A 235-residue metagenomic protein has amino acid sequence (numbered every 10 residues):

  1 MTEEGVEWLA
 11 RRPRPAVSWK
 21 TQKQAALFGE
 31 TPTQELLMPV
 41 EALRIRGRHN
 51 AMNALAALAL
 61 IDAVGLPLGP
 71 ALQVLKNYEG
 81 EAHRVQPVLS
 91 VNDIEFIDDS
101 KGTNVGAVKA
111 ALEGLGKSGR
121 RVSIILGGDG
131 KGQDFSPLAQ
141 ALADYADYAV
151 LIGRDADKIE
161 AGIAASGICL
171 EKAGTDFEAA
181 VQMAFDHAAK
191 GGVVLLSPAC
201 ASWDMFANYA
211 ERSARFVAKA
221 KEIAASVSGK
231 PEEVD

Functional and structural regions predicted by a protein language model:
M1-V40, E81-R84, V88, L115: Extended acidic/charged loop-beta regions that coordinate divalent cations and stabilize anionic phosphate/carboxylate
T2, D186, D204, V217-D235: Phosphate-binding loop of NTP-binding sites
P13, T103, G128-K131, D155 (+1 more regions): Short glycine-rich anion-binding loops that position phosphate/pyrophosphate groups of nucleotides and phosphorylated
M38-Y145: Nucleotide phosphate-binding/pyrophosphate-handling subdomain across enzymes that bind or process nucleotide phosphates
A59, F206-Y209: Short, solvent-exposed loop/turn segments at secondary-structure boundaries
R121-S123, L195-A199: Short beta-strands and strand-loop turn motifs
S136-G192, P231-D235: C-terminal helical cap/extension that packs against the catalytic core of soluble nucleotide-cofactor enzymes
